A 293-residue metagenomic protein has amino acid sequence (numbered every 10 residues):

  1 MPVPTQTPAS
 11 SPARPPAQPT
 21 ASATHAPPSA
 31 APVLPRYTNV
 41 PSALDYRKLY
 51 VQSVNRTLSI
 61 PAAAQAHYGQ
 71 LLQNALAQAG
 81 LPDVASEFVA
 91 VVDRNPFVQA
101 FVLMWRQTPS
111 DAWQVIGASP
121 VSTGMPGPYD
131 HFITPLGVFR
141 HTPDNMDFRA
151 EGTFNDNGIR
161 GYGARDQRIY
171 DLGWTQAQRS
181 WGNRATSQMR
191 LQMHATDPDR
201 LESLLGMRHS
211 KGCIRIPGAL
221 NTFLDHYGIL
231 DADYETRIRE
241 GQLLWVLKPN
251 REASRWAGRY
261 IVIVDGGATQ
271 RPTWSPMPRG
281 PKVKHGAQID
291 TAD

Functional and structural regions predicted by a protein language model:
M1-I214, G218-D293: N-terminal pre-domains immediately preceding structured catalytic cores
